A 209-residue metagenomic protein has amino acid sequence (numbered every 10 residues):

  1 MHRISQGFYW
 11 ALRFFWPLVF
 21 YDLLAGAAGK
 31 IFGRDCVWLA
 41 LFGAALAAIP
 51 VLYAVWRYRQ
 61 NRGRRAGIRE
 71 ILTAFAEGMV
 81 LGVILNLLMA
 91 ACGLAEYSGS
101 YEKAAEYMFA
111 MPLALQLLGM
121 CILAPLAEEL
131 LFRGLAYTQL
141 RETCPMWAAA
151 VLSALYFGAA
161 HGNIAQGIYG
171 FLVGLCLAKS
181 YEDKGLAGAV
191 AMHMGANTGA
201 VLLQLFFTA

Functional and structural regions predicted by a protein language model:
M1-T73, M79-V83, A91, T198-A209: N-terminal, membrane-interfacial amphipathic/helix-forming hydrophobic leader that caps and precedes the first
R3-G7, A11, F15, V37 (+8 more regions): Hydrophobic, aromatic-rich alpha-helical transmembrane segments and their membrane-interface anchor motifs
G33-R34, Y97, A105, T138-A148: Membrane interface segments of multi-pass transport proteins and intramembrane proteases
R34-L41, S100-E106, F171-L175: Non-cytosolic membrane-interface motifs at loop->transmembrane helix junctions
R59-A124, E142: Juxtamembrane helix-loop-helix connectors linking adjacent transmembrane helices in multi-pass membrane enzymes
V83, L113-A209: Transmembrane helix-loop-helix hairpins at the membrane interface of multi-pass integral membrane proteins
